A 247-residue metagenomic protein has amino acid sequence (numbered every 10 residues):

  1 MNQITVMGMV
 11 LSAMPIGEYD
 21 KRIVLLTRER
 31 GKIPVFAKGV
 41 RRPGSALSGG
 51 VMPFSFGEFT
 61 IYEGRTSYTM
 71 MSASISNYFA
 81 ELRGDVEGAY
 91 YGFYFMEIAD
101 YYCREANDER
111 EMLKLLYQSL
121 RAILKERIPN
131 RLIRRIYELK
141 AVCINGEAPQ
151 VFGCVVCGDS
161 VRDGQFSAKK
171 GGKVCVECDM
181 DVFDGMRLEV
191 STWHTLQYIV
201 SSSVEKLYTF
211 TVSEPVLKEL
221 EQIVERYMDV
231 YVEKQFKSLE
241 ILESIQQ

Functional and structural regions predicted by a protein language model:
M1-Q247: Non-catalytic alpha-helical scaffolds and adjoining flexible linkers that form interface surfaces for assembly
